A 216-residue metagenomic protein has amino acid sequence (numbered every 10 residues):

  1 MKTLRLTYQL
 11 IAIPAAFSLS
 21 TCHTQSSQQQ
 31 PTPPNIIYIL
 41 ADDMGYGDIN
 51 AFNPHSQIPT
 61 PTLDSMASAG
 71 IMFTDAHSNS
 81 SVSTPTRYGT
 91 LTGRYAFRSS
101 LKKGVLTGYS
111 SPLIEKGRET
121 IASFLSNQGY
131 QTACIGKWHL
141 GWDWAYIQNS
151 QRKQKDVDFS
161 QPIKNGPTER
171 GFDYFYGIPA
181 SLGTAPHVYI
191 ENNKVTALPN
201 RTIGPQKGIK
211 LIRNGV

Functional and structural regions predicted by a protein language model:
K2, L6-Y8, C22-V216: Formylglycine-dependent sulfatase
Q9-S18: Bacterial N-terminal signal peptides
